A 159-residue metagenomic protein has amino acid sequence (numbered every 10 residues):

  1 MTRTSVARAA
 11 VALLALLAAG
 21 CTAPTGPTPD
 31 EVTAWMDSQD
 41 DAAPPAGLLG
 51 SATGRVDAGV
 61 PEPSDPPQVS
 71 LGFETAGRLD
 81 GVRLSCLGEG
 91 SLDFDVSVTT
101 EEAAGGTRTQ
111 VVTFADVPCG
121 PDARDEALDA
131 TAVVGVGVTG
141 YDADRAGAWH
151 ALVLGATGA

Functional and structural regions predicted by a protein language model:
M1-C21: Sec-dependent bacterial lipoprotein signal peptides
T2-R3, T28-P29, D93-V98, D125-A132: Extracellular/mature segments of secreted proteins
P24-F73, G155-G158: Transition segment at domain starts
S64, T100-D129: An anionic, turn-rich surface loop/hairpin at beta-sheet edges that serves as a generic interaction/coordination patch
G72, G81-L87: Short edge beta-strand/loop segments characteristic of extracellular beta-sandwich folds
G77-R83, R124-L152: Noncatalytic modules at the cell exterior or secretory-pathway interfaces, chiefly beta-strand-rich lectin/adhesion
G90-T109, W149-L154: Short, surface-exposed beta-strand/strand-loop-strand elements in extracellular ectodomains
